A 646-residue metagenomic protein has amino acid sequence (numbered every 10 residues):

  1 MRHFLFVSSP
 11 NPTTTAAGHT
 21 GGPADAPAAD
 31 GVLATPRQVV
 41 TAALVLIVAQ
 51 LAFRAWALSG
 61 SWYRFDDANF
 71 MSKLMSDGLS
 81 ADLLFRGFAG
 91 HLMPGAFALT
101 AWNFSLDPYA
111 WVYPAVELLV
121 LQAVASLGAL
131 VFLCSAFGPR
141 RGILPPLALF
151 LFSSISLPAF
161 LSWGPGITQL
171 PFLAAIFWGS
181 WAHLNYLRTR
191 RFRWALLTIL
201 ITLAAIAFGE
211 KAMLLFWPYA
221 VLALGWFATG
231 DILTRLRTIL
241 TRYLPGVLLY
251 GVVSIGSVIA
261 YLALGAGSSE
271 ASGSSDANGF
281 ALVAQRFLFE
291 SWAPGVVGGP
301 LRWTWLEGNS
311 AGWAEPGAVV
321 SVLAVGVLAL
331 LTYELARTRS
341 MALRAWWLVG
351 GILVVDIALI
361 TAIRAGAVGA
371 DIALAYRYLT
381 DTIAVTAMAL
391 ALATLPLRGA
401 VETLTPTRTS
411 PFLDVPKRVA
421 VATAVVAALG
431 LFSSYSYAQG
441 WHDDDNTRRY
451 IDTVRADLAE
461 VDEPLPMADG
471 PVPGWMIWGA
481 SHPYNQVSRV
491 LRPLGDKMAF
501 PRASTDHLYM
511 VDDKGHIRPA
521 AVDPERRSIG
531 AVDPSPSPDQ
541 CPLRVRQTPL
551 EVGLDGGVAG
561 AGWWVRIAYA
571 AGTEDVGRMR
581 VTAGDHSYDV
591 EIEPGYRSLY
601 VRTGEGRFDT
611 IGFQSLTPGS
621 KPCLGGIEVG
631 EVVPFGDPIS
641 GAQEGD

Functional and structural regions predicted by a protein language model:
L5-D77, A81-R86, G90-H91, T100 (+10 more regions): Intrinsically disordered, polar/acidic, low-complexity terminal segments
M93, L118, V124, A136 (+4 more regions): Membrane-interface micro-motifs in multi-pass membrane enzymes
W102, T198, T202-P218: Conserved beta-strand->loop/alpha-helix structural units within folded catalytic cores of enzymes with alpha/beta
V131, W178-N185, Y219-F227, G246 (+3 more regions): Transmembrane alpha-helices and membrane-interface helical segments of multi-pass integral membrane enzymes
N185-L203: Short hydrophobic alpha-helices at membrane interfaces in multi-pass membrane enzymes
L215-G251, I255: Perimembrane helix-loop-helix junctions
G251-S269: Transmembrane-lumen/periplasm boundary regions of multi-pass, lipid-linked membrane glycan transferases
R339-A367, A427: Transmembrane alpha-helix segments characteristic of polytopic inner-membrane glycan-assembly/cell-envelope
